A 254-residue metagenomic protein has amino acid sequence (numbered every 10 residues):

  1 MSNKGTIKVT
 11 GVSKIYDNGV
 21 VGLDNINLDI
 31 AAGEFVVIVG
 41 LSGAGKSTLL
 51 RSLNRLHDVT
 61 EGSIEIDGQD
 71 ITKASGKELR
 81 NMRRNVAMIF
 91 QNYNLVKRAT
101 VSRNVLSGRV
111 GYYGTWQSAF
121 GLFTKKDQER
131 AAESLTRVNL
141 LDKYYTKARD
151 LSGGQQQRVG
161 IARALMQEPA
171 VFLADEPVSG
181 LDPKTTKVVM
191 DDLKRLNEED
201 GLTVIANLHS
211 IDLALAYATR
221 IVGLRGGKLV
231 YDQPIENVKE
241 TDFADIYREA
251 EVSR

Functional and structural regions predicted by a protein language model:
N54: Helix-to-loop junction immediately C-terminal to a conserved catalytic motif
Q69-D70, Q117-D142: Conserved ABC ATPase "signature" region
K147-L151, Q155: Conserved ABC ATPase signature
E168: Conserved catalytic motifs of ABC-family nucleotide-binding domains
F172-D175: Catalytic Walker B motif of ABC-type/P-loop ATPase nucleotide-binding domains
P183-T185: Helix N-cap at the start of a conserved alpha-helix in ABC-type nucleotide-binding domains
L208-H209: H-loop/switch region of ABC-family ATPase nucleotide-binding domains
